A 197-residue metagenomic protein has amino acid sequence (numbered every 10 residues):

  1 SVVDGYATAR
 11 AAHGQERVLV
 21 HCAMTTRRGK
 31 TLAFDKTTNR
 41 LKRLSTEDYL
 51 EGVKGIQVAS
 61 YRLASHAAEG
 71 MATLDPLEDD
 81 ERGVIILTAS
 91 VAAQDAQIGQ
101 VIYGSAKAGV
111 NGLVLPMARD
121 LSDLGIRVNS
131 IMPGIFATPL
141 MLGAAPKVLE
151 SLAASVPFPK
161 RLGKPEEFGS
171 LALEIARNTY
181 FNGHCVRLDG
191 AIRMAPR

Functional and structural regions predicted by a protein language model:
V3, M24-L50, E69, T73-E81 (+2 more regions): Conserved mid-core segment of classical short-chain dehydrogenase/reductases
G14, K164-L188, R193: C-terminal substrate-recognition "lid" of short-chain dehydrogenase/reductases
T38-R62, I86, V110: Catalytic Tyr-X3-Lys loop
D48, G52-K54, P146-E167: Catalytic Tyr-x(3-8)-Lys segment
A64, A106: Active-site helix of classical SDR
E69, R119-D120: Alpha-helical segment proximal to the catalytic Tyr-Lys
S90: Residue(s) in the substrate-gating loop at a strand-loop-helix junction that position the organic substrate next
S122, R127, F181-H184: Short, small/polar-rich loop/turn modules that mediate ligand/substrate recognition or access, typified
